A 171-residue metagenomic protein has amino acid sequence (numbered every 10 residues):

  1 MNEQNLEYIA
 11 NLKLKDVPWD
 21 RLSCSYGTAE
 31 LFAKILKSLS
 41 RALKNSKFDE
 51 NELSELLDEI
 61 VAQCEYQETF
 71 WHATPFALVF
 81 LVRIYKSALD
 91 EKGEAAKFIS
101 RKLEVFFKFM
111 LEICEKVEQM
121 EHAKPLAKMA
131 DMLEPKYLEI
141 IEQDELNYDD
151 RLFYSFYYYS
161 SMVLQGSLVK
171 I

Functional and structural regions predicted by a protein language model:
M1-N51: N-terminal "cap/leader" segments of large eukaryotic alpha-helical scaffolds
A29-R41, E59, F76-I84, K136: Alpha-helical solenoid scaffolds in eukaryotic proteins
K34, H72-L81, Q119-K128: Short sequence/structural elements of tandem HEAT/ARM alpha-solenoid repeats
S38-E50, Y66, I84-E94, K136-D149: Helix-loop junctions that connect tandem helical modules in alpha-solenoid scaffolds
E50-A62: HEAT-repeat alpha-solenoid elements in large eukaryotic scaffold proteins
L53, T74, L78, G93-A96 (+1 more regions): Residue-level detector of extended alpha-helical repeat arrays and alpha-solenoid scaffolds
E59-C64, K102-C114: Hydrophobic residues within the alpha-helices of tandem HEAT/HEAT-like
H122-I171: Eukaryote-biased recognition of C-terminal alpha-helical segments
